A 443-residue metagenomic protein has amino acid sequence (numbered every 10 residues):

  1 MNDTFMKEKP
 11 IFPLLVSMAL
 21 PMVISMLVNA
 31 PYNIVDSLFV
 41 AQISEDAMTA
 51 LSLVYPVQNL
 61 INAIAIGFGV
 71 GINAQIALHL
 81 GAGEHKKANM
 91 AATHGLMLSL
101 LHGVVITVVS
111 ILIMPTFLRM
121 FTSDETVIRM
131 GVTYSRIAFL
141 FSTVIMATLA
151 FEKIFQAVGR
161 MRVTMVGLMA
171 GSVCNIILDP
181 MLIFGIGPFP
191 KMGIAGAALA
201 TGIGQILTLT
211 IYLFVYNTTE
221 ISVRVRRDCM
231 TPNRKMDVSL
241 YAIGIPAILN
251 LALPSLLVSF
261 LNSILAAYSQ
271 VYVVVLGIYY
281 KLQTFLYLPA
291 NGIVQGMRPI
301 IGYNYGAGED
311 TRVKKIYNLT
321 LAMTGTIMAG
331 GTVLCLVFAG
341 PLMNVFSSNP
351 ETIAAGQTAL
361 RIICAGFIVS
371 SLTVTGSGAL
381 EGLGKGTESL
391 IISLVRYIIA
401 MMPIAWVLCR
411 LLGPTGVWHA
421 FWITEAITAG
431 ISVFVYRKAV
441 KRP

Functional and structural regions predicted by a protein language model:
M1-A19, I76-T143, F189-I245, I301-G366 (+1 more regions): Short alpha-helical transmembrane segments in multi-pass integral membrane proteins
M6-L38, Q42-I43, P56-G71, Q75 (+7 more regions): N-terminal transmembrane alpha-helices
S17-D36, I137, G171, G204-T208 (+4 more regions): Transmembrane helical elements of multi-pass membrane transporters/channels
M22, M26, L38, A74 (+16 more regions): Transmembrane alpha-helix boundary and packing residues in multipass membrane permease domains and related
L27, P31-T49, L118-E125, M181-M192 (+4 more regions): Helix-terminus/linker motif at the lipid-water interface of multi-pass membrane proteins
M48-V108, L112, I145-T164, N262 (+3 more regions): Small-residue-rich hydrophobic transmembrane alpha-helices
L60-A63, T107, N175-P180, L209-L213 (+4 more regions): Hydrophobic transmembrane alpha-helices of multi-pass small-molecule transporters
G69, N73, A138-Q156, T164-S172 (+5 more regions): Short runs within selected transmembrane alpha-helices of multi-pass transporters and secretion channels
